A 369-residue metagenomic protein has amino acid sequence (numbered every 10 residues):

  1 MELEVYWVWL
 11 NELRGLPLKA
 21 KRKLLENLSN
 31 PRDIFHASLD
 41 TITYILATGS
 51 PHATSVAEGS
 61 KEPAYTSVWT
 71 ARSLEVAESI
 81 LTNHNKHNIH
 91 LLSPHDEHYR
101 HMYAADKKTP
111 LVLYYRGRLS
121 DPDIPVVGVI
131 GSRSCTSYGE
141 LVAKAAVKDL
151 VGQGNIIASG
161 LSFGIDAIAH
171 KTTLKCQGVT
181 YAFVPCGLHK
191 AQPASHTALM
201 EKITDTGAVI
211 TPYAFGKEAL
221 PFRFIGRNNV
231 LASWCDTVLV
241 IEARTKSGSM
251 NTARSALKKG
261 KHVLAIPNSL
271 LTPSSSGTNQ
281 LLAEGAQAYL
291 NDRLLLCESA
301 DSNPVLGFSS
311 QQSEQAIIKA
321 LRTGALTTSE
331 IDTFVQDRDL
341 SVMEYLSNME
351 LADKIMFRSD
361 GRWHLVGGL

Functional and structural regions predicted by a protein language model:
M1-E4, S93-L369: Glycine-biased, small-residue-rich flexible motifs in mid-sequence functional cores and linkers
M1-H98, A352-L369: Short, small/acidic-rich helices and loops at N termini and domain boundaries of DNA replication/processing enzymes
